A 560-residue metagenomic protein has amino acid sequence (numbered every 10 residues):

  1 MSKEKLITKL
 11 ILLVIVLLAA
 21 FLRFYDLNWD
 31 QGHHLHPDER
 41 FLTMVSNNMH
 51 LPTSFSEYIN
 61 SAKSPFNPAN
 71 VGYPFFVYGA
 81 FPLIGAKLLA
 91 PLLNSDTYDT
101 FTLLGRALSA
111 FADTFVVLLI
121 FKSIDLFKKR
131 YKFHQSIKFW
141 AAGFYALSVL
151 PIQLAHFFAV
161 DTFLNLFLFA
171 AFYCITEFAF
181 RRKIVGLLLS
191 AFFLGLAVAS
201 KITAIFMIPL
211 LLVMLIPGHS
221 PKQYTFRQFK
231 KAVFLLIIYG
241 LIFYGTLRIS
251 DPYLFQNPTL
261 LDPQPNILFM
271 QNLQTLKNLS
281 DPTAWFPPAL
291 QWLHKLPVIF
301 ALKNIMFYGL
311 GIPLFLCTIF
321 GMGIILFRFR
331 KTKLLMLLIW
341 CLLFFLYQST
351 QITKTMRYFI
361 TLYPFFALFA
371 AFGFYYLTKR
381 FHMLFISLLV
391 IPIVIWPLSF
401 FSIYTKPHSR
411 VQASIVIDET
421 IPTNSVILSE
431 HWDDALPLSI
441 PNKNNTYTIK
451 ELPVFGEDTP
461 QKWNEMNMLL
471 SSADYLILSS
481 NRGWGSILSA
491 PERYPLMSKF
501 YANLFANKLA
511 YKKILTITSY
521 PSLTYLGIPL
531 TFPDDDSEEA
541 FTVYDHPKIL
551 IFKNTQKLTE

Functional and structural regions predicted by a protein language model:
S2-K3, D125-K132, A171-L187, A197 (+3 more regions): Membrane-interface transmembrane helices that cradle and orient dolichyl/undecaprenyl
K9-L13, Q135-A142, C174-G195, F229-K230 (+2 more regions): Short hydrophobic alpha-helices at membrane interfaces in multi-pass membrane enzymes
P37-D38, G105-A112, W140-L147, P151-A170 (+3 more regions): Multi-pass, polyprenyl lipid-linked donor-dependent membrane glycosyltransferases
L42-F55, S61, V71-T97, F101 (+9 more regions): Transmembrane-lumen/periplasm boundary regions of multi-pass, lipid-linked membrane glycan transferases
L103, A107-K132, A170, C174 (+1 more regions): Transmembrane-helix motifs of polytopic, lipid-linked glycan transferases
L119-K122, F163-F180, G186, F192-L194 (+1 more regions): Specific aromatic-rich, kink-prone transmembrane helix
L154-A155, D161-N165, A197, F206 (+4 more regions): Hydrophobic/aromatic-rich transmembrane helices and adjacent perimembrane loops
G373, F385-S409, L428-K450: Transmembrane alpha-helical segments
